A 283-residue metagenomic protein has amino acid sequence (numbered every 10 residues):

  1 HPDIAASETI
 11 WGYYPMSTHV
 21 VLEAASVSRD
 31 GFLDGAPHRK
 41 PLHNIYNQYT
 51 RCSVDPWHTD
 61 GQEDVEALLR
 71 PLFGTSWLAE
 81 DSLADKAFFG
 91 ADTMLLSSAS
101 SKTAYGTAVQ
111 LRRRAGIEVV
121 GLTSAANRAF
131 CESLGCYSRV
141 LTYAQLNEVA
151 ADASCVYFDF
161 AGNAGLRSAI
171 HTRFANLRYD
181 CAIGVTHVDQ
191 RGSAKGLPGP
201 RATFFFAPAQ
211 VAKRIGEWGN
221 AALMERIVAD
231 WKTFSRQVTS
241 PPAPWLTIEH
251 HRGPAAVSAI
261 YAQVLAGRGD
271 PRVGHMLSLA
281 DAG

Functional and structural regions predicted by a protein language model:
H1-V21, S26: Glycine-rich beta-strand-centered segment in the early N-terminal region that forms part of a ligand/cofactor-binding
L33-A84, S97-K102: A glycine-rich, Thr/Ser-enriched phosphate-binding loop motif common to dinucleotide/cofactor-binding enzymes
A84-T93, D152-S154: Short helix-loop-beta connector
K102-T107, G165-L166: Short glycine/serine/threonine-rich phosphate/pyrophosphate-binding segments that cradle anionic phosphate groups
R114-R167: Adenosine-nucleotide cofactor-binding segment
D159-G162, I183-V185, S278-A282: Structural motif
S168-Q237: Glycine-rich phosphate-binding loop and adjacent beta-alpha segment of Rossmann(oid) nucleotide-cofactor-binding
A212-G283: C-terminal hydrophobic helical "lid"/dimerization subdomain of Rossmann-like NAD(P)H-dependent oxidoreductases
